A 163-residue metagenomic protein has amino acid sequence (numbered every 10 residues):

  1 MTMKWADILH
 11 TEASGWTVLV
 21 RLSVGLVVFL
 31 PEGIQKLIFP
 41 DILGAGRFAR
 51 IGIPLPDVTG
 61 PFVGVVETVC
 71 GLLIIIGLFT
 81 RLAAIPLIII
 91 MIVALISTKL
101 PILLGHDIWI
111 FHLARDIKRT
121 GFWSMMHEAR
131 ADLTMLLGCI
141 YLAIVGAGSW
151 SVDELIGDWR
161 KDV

Functional and structural regions predicted by a protein language model:
M1-F39, D57-V65, V69-L72, I76-V163: Extended, low-polarity transmembrane helix blocks
D41-P54: Short juxtamembrane and helix-loop transition motifs at transmembrane-helix boundaries in membrane proteins
